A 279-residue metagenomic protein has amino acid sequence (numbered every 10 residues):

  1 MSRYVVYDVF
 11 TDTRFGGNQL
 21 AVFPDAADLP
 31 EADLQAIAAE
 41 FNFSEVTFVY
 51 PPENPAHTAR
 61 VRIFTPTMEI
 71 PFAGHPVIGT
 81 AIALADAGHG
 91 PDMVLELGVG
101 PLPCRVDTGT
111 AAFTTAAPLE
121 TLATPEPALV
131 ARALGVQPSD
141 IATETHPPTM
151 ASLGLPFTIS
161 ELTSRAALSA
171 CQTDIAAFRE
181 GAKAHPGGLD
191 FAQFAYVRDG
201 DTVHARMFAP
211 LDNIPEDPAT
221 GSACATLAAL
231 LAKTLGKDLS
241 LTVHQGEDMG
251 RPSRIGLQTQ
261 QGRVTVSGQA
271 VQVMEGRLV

Functional and structural regions predicted by a protein language model:
M1-G16: N-terminal, positively charged, Ser/Thr/Ala/Gly-biased leader segments that form transit/presequence-like amphipathic
N18-Q19, L155-F157, D190-A192: Short, surface-exposed beta-edge/turn micro-motifs
L20, A27-L34, A39-A59, I63-P66 (+1 more regions): Acidic/His- and Gly-rich active-site-bordering loop/insert found across diverse amide/peptide-bond hydrolases
V22, F48, P103, F157-I159 (+1 more regions): Conserved hydrophobic/aromatic beta-strand scaffold that supports enzyme active sites
F43-R60, A176-N213, T242-V264: Conserved phosphate-donor
H57, F64-A182, L227-V279: Acidic, low-complexity central loop/insert segments
M68-P71, L211-P218: Short pre-catalytic strand/loop immediately N-terminal to key active-site residues, enriched for Gly-Thr
